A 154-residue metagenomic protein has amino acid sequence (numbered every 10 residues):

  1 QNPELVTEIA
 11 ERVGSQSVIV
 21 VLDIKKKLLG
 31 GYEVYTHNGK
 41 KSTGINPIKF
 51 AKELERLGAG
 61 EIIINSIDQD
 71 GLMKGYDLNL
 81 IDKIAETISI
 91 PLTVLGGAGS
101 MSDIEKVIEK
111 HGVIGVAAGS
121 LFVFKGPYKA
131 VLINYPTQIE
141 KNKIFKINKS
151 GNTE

Functional and structural regions predicted by a protein language model:
Q1-I64, D68-Q69: Conserved anion-binding
Q1-N2, D70-G71, M101, F124: Short secondary-structure capping/turn micro-motifs that flank functional sites
N2-E8, N79-A118: Catalytic cores of alpha/beta
V6-R12, I104-E154: C-terminal helical cap(s) of enzyme catalytic domains, especially alpha/beta-barrels
L29-V34, M73-Y76, I104-K106, Y128-K129: Short, well-ordered secondary-structure micro-motifs
T43, N65, D70-M73, T93-G97 (+1 more regions): Glycine- and other small-residue-rich loops at beta-strand/loop junctions that grip anionic moieties
G44-I48, K74-K83, L132: Charged helix-capping and loop-helix junction motifs
L54-E61, T87-I90, S150-E154: A structural motif corresponding to the C-terminal end of an alpha-helix and its immediate exit/capping segment
